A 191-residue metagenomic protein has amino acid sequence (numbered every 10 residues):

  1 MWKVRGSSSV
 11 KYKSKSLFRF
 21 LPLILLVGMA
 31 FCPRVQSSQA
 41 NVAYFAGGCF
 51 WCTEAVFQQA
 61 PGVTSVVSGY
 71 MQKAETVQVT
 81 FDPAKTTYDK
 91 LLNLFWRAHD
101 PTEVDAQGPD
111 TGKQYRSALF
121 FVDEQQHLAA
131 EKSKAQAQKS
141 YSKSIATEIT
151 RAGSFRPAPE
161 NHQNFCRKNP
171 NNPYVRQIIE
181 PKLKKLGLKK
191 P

Functional and structural regions predicted by a protein language model:
M1-K15: N-terminal secretory signal peptides that target proteins for export/translocation
W2, F31-P191: Flexible coil/turn and secondary-structure edge motifs
K11-Y12, R19-A30: Bacterial N-terminal signal peptides
